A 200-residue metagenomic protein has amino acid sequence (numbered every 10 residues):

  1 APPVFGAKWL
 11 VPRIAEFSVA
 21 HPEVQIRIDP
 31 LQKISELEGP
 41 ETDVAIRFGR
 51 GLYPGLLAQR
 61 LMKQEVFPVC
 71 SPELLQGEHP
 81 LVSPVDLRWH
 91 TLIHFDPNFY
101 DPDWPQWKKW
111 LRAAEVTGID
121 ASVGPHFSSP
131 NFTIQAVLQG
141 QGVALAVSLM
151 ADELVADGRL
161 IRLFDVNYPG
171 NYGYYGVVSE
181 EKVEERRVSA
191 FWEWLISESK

Functional and structural regions predicted by a protein language model:
A1, P30, C70-S71, V147 (+1 more regions): A secondary-structure boundary/capping signal
A1-P54: Central regulatory/effector-binding core of bacterial HTH transcription factors
P3, P97, V178-E181: Short loop or secondary-structure boundary microenvironments that flank and position key functional residues
F17, I26-I28, A136, L160 (+1 more regions): Hydrophobic packing within well-folded, soluble alpha/beta domains
I28, I46-F48, P68, L92-H94 (+1 more regions): Generic preference for hydrophobic
G39, G51-Q141, A146-N171, E198-K200: C-terminal regulatory
L163-K200: A late-sequence structural motif
